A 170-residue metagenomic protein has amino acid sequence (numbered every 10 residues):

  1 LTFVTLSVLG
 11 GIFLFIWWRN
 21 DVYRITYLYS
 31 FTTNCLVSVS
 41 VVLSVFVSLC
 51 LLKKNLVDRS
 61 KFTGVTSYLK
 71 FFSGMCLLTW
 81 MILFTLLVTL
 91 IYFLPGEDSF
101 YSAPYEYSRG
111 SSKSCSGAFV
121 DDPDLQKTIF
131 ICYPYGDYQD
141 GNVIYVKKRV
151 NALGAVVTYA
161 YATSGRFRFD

Functional and structural regions predicted by a protein language model:
L1-L56: Membrane-embedded alpha-helical segments of integral membrane proteins
L9-G10, V39, T63, P95 (+2 more regions): Feature targets compositionally biased, intrinsically disordered low-complexity regions with long contiguous runs
V45-R59, L87-P95, F119-Y133: Juxtamembrane/interfacial segments around transmembrane helices
S60-Y92: Internal/C-terminal transmembrane anchor helices
C76, Y107-V120: Cytosolic juxtamembrane regulatory segments of multi-pass membrane proteins
F93-S112: Structural detector for short beta-strands of small beta-barrel domains
S114-D170: Extracytosolic and intramembrane catalytic regions of membrane-associated proteins in envelope/secretory systems
